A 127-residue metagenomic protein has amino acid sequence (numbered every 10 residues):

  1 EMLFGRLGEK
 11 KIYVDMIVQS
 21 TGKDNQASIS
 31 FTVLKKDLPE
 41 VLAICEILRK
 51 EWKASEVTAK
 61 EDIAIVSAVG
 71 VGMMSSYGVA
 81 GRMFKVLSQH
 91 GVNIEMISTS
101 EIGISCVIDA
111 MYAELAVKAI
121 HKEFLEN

Functional and structural regions predicted by a protein language model:
E1-N127: A conserved regulatory-domain signal marking ACT and ACT-like small-molecule sensing domains and adjacent regulatory
